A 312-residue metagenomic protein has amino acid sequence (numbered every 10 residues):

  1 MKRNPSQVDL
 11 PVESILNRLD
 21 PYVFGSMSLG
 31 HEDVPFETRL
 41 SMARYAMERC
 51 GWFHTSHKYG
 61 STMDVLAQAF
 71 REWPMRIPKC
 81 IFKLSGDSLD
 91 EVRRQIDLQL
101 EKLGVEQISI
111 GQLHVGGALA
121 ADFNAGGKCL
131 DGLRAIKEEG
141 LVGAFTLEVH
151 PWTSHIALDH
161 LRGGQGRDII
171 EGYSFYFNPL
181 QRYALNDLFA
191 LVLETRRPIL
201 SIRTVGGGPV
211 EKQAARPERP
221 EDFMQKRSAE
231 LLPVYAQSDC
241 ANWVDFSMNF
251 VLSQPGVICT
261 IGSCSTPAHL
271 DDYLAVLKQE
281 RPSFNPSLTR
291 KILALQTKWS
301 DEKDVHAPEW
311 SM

Functional and structural regions predicted by a protein language model:
M1-P78, D131-G132, E138: N-terminal binding-site loop/beta-alpha segment at the start of enzyme catalytic domains that lines or forms
I15, E37, R44-M47, E72 (+2 more regions): Structured C-terminal cap/extension of enzyme domains
D20-G25, G51-T55, P78-F82, I108-L113 (+4 more regions): Hydrophobic faces of well-ordered beta-strands that scaffold small-molecule active sites in alpha/beta enzyme cores
G25-E37, I81-E91, G116-F123, L231-A241: Active-site mouth loops of central-metabolism enzymes
S28, H57-S61, L84-S88, Q112-G117 (+4 more regions): Active-site-proximal loop/turn and secondary-structure-junction residues that shape catalytic pockets, frequently
D33, R44, E48, D90-P179 (+3 more regions): Glycine/proline-rich, positively charged, aromatic-decorated active-site loop/lid region on the catalytic face
R39, L66, V92, G126-C129 (+1 more regions): Aromatic/hydrophobic pocket-lining residues that form the small-molecule binding cavity in soluble enzyme cores
L66-A69, I156-L161, L270-Y273: Hydrophobic packing residues within well-ordered alpha-helices of enzyme cores
